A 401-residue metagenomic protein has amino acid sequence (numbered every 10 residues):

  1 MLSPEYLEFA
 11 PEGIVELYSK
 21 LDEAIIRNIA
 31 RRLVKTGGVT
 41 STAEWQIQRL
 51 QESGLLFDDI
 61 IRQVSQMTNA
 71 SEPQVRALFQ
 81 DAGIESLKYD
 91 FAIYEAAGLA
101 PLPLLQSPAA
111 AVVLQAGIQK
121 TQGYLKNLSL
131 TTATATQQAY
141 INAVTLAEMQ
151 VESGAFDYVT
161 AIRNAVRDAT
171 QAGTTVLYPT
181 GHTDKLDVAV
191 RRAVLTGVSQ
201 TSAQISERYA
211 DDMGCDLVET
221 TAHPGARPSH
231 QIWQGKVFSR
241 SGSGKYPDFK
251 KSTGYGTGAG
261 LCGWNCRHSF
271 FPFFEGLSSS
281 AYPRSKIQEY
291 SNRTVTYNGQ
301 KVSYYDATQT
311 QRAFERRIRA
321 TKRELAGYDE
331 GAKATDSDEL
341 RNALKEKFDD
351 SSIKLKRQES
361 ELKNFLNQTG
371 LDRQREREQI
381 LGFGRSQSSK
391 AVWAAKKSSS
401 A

Functional and structural regions predicted by a protein language model:
M1-N164, S285-A401: N-terminal leader/targeting and assembly helices and adjacent pre-domain segments
V64-N69, Y178-D184, H268: Short, exposed beta-strand "edge-strand" segments with a Pro/Gly-rich flavor and a Y/T-containing core
L125-M213: Contiguous, non-catalytic segments that form substrate-binding/exosite surfaces or channel walls
T170, Y178, D211, I232 (+5 more regions): Generic detector of intrinsically disordered, low-complexity, polar/charged segments
D184-Q288: Acidic, glycine-rich two-metal-ion catalytic cores of nucleic acid-processing enzymes
